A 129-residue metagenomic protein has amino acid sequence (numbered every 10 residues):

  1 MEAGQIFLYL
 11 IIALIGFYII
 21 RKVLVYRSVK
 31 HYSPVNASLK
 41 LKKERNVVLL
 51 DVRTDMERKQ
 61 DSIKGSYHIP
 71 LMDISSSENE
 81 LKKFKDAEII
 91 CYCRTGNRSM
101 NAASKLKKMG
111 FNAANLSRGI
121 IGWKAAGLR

Functional and structural regions predicted by a protein language model:
M1-N36, K40-K43, V47, D55-E88 (+1 more regions): Rhodanese-like catalytic fold shared by cysteine-dependent sulfurtransferases and DSP/PTP-type phosphatases
Y92: Short, surface-exposed ligand- or partner-binding patches at beta-edge/loop junctions that are enriched in aromatics
